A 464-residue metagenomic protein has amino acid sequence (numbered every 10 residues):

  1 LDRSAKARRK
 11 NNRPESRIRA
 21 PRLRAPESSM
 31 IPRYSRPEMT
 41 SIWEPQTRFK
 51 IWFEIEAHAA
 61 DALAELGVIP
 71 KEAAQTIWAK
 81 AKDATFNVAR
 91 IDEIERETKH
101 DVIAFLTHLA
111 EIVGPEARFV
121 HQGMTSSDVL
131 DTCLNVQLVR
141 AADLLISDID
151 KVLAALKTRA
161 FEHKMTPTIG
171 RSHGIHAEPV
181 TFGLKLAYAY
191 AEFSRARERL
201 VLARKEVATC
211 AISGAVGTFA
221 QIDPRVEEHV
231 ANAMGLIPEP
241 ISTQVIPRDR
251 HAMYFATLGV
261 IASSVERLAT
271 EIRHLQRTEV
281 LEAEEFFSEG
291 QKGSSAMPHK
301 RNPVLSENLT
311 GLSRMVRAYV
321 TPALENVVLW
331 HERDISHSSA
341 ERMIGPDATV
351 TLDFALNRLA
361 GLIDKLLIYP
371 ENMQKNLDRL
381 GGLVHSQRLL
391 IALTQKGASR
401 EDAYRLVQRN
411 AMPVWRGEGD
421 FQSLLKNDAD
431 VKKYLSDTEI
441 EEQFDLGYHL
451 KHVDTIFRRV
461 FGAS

Functional and structural regions predicted by a protein language model:
L1-P26: Intrinsic disorder/low-complexity segments
P26-F219, D223-H229, P238, Q291-S294 (+2 more regions): A helix-coil-helix interface module used to build multimeric assemblies and to scaffold catalytic/cofactor sites
S29-T47, E97, A104, S295-S464: Catalytic-core signal marking the mid-to-C-terminal active-site face
K50, V139-D150, K157, A187-Y190 (+7 more regions): Short amphipathic alpha-helical segments with heptad-repeat character
I69, A74, V280-L281, S399: Conserved hydrophobic residue
L184, A252-V260, R388-K396: Short, well-ordered beta-strand elements within core beta-sheets of diverse protein domains
T218, A231, P238-V245, Q374 (+3 more regions): A structural signal for small-residue-enriched, beta-sheet-centric alpha/beta enzyme cores and oligomeric scaffold folds
E227-V320: Acidic, glycine-rich loop-and-beta core segments that form the ion-binding/anion-interacting portion of active sites
